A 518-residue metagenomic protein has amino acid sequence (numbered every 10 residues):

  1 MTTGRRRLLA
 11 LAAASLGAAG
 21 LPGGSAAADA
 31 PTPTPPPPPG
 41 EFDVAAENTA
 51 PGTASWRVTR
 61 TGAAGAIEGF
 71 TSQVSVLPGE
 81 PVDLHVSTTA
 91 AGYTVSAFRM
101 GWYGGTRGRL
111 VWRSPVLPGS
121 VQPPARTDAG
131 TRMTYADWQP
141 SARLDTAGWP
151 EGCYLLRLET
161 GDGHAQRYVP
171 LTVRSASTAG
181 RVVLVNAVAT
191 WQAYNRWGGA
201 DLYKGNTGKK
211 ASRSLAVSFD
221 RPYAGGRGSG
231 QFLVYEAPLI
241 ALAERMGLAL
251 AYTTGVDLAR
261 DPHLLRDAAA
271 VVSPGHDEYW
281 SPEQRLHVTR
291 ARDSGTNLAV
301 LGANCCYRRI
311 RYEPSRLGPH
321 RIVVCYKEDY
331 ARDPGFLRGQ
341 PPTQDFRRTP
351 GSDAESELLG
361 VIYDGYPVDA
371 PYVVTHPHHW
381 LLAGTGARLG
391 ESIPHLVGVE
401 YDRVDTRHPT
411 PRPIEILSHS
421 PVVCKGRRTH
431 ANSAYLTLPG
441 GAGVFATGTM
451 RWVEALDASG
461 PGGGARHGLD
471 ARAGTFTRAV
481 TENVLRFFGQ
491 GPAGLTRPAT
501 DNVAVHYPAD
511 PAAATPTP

Functional and structural regions predicted by a protein language model:
M1-R7: Twin-arginine (Tat) signal peptide motif
R7-A27: N-terminal export signals
P22-A45: C-terminal segment of N-terminal export signals and the immediately downstream linker at the start of the mature
E47-G65: Proline/serine/threonine-rich low-complexity linkers at boundaries of modular beta-sandwich domains
F70-D83, P124-G161: Ligand-binding face of N-terminal immunoglobulin V-set domains in extracellular IgSF glycoproteins
A90-Y93, A97-G104, G108-V116, G163-L264 (+2 more regions): Aromatic-Pro/Gly-enriched surface loop or interdomain linker that acts as a lid/target-recognition segment
P123-T134, S141-L144, W149, G228-P314 (+3 more regions): Helical hinge/lid and interdomain linker segments adjacent to catalytic or ligand-binding clefts that mediate domain
R321-G463, T477: Glycine-rich, aromatic-lined ligand/substrate-binding cores of catalytic and carbohydrate-binding domains
